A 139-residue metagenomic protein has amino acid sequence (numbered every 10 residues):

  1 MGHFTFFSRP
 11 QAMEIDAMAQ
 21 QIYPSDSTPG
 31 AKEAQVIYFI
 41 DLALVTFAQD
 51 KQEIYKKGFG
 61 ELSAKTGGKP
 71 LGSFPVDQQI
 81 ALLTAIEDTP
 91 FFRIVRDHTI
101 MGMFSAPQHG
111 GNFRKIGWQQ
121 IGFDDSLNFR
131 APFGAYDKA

Functional and structural regions predicted by a protein language model:
M1-A17: C-terminal segment of N-terminal export signals and the immediately downstream linker at the start of the mature
A12-Q20, Q35-A139: Mature-region segments of soluble proteins
P29, E33-A34: Zn2+-dependent metallopeptidase catalytic domains
